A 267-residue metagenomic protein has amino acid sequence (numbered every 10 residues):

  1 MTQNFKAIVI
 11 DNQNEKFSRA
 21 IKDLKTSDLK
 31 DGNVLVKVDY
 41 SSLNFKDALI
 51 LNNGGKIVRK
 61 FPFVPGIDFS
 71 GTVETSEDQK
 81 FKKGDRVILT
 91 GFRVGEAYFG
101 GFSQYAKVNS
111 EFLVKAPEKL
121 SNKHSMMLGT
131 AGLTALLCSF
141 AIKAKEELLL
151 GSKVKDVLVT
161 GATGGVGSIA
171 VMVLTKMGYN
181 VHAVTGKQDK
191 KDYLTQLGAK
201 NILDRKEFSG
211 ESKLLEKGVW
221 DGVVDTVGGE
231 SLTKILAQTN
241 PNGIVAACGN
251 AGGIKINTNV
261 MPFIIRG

Functional and structural regions predicted by a protein language model:
S27-S42, G54-V94: Glycine-rich beta-strand-centered segment in the early N-terminal region that forms part of a ligand/cofactor-binding
D68, D85-R86, Y105, K176 (+1 more regions): Residue-level marker of beta-strand positions
I88, D221-V224, A246: N-terminal Rossmann-like NAD(P) cofactor-binding module of classical short-chain dehydrogenase/reductase
T90-V157: NAD(P)H dinucleotide-binding glycine-rich loop of Rossmann-like/cofactor-binding domains, especially the beta1-alpha1
G132-L133, G161-S168, G228: Glycine-rich NAD(P) Rossmann-fold beta1-alpha1 loop
V173-N180, P241, R266: Conserved S-adenosyl-L-methionine
T175-S231: Adenosine-nucleotide cofactor-binding segment
E230-G267: Glycine-rich phosphate-binding loop and adjacent beta-alpha segment of Rossmann(oid) nucleotide-cofactor-binding
